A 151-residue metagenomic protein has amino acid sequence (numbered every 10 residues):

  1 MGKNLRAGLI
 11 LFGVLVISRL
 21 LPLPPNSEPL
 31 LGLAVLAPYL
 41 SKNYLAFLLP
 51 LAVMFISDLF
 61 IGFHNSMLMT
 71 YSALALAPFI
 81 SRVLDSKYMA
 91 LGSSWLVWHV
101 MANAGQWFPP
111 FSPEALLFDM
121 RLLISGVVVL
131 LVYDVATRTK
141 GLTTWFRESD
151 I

Functional and structural regions predicted by a protein language model:
M1-L40, L45-L49: Hydrophobic transmembrane alpha-helices
L5-I10, F47-L48, L68-S72, Y88-G92 (+1 more regions): Hydrophobic alpha-helical transmembrane segments
L11-V14, A46-S57, Y88-W98, E148-I151: Central hydrophobic cores of alpha-helical transmembrane segments in multi-pass integral membrane proteins
L15, Y39, M54, D58 (+4 more regions): Alpha-helical transmembrane segments of multi-pass membrane proteins
V16-E28, L51-V83: Interfacial aromatic-anchored transmembrane helix boundaries in multi-pass membrane proteins
L30-L33, H64-M69, S112-M120: Non-cytosolic membrane-interface motifs at loop->transmembrane helix junctions
A34, P38-S41, L74-D85, Y133-R138: Hydrophobic transmembrane alpha-helices
V83-I151: Membrane-embedded alpha-helical hairpins and interfacial helices in multi-pass inner-membrane proteins
